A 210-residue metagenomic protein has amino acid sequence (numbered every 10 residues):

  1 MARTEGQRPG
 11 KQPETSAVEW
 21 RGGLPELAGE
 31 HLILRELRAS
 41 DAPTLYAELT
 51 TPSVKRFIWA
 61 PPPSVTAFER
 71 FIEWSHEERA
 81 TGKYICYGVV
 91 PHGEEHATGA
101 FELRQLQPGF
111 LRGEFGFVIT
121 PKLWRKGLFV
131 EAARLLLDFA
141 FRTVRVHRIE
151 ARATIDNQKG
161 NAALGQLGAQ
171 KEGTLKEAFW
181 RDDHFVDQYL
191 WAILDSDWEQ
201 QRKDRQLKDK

Functional and structural regions predicted by a protein language model:
M1-P52, C86, V90-K210: Acyl-donor (CoA/ACP) binding surface of acyl/acetyltransferases
S53-W74, I85-Y87: Conserved GNAT-fold acetyl-CoA-binding loop/helix
R56-F57, H76-E77, P121, R125: Short helix-to-loop capping/linker segments positioned immediately adjacent to catalytic or ligand/cofactor-binding
W74-S75, F139: A generic secondary-structure signal
E77-G82, A169: Short loop/turn motifs at secondary-structure junctions and domain boundaries
